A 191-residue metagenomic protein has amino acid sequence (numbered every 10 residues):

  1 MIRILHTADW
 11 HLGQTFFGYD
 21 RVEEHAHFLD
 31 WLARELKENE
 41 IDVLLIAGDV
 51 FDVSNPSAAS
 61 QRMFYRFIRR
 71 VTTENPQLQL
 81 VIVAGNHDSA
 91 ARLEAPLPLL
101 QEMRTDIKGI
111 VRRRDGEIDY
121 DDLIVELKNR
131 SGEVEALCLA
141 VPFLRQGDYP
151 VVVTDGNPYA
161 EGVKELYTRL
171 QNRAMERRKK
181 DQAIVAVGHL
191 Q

Functional and structural regions predicted by a protein language model:
M1-R69, P76-Q77: N-terminal active-site segment of His-dependent metallophosphoesterases
T7-A8, L44-G48, Q79-N86, K108-V111 (+1 more regions): Active-site neighborhood of phospho(di)ester-bond hydrolases with catalytic His/Asp-centered motifs
W10-L12, F28, V50-F51, P56 (+6 more regions): Long, contiguous hydrophobic alpha-helical segments, chiefly transmembrane helices and signal peptides
L36, T72, M175-K179: N-terminal cationic-hydrophobic initiation segments that often serve targeting/anchoring roles
S54, E74-N75, V83, Y120-V125 (+1 more regions): Cofactor- and metal-binding active-site motifs of prokaryotic enzymes that mediate redox/radical or nucleophilic
F64-V71, T168-N172: Short, well-ordered amphipathic alpha-helices
T73-Q79, Q182: A short helix->loop->beta-strand "cap" motif at the edges of active sites that frequently abuts
D88-Q191: His/Asp/Glu-rich metal-coordinating catalytic cores of metallo-dependent phosphodiesterases/hydrolases acting on
